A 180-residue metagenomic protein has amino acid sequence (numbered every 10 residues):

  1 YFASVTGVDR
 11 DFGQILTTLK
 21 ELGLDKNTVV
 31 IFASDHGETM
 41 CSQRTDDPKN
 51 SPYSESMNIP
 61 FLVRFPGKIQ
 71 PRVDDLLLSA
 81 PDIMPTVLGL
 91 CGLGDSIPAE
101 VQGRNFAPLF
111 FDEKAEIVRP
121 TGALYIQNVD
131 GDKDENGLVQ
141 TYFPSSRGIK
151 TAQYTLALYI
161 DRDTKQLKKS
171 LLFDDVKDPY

Functional and structural regions predicted by a protein language model:
Y1, L24-K26, M57, A152 (+1 more regions): Residue-level preference for short coil/turn positions at secondary-structure junctions
Y1-G13, T17-K20, D178-Y180: Short intrinsically disordered, low-complexity coil segments enriched in acidic
Y1-V5, P48-K49, K68-L77, C91-I97 (+2 more regions): Active-site rim elements
A3, M57, S79, V101-Q102: A generic structural signal for residues located within well-ordered alpha-helices of large catalytic or ligand-binding
V5-V8, F12, V29-S34, F61-V63 (+1 more regions): Beta-strand elements within well-structured catalytic alpha/beta cores of enzymes that handle phosphate/sulfate esters
Q14-N27, L90-E100: Surface-exposed helix-capping loop/turn segments at secondary-structure junctions
T17-S79: Histidine-centered active-site microenvironments of extracellular/periplasmic hydrolases and transferases
H36-S42, I69, P81-M84, G89-D175: C-terminal cap/loop subdomain of S1 sulfatases and analogous C-terminal strand-loop tails that border
